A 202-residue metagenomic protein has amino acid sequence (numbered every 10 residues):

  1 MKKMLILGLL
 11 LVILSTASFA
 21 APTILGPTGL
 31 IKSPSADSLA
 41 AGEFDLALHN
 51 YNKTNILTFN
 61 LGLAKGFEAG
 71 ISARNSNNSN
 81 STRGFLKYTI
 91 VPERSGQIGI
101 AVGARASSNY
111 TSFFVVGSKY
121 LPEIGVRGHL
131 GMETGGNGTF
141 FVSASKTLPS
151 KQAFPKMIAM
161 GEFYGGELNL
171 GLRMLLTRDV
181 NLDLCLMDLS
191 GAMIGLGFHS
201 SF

Functional and structural regions predicted by a protein language model:
M1-P27: Cleavable N-terminal export/targeting peptides
A20-F113, S118-I124, S145-M157, L170-M174 (+2 more regions): Transmembrane beta-barrel domains of Gram-negative outer membranes and organellar outer membranes
H49, F163-Y164: Short His-Asn-centered micro-motif
A106, T134-G136, G165, D188: Active-site-proximal loop/turn and secondary-structure-junction residues that shape catalytic pockets, frequently
G128-E162: A mid-sequence, solvent-exposed acidic-amphipathic segment
G166-L168, R178, S190: Extracellular beta-strand scaffolds
